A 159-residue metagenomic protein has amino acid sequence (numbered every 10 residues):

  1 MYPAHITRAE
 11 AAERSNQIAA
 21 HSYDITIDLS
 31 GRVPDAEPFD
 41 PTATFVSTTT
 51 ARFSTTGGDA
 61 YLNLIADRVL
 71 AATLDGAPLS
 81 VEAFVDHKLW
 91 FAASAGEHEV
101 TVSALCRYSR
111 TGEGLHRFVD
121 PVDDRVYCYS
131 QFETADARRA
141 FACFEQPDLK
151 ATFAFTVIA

Functional and structural regions predicted by a protein language model:
M1-A159: Acidic/His-enriched low-complexity segments
